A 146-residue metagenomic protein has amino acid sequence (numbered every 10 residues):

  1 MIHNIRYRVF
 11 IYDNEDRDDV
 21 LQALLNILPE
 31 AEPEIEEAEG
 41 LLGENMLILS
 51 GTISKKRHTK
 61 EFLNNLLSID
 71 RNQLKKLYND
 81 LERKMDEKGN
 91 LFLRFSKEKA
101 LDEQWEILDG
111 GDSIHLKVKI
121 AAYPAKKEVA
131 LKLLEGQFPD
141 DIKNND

Functional and structural regions predicted by a protein language model:
M1-I35: Long, hydrophobic N-terminal alpha-helical segment
H3-V9, L49, E87-L93, L116-V118: Short glycine-/aliphatic-rich beta-strand segments at the starts of folded cytosolic domains
V9-D13, L28, K55-R57, K97-L101 (+1 more regions): Beta-strand elements of well-folded, non-transmembrane domains
D16-D19, R57-N64, D102, A125-V129: Short, conserved charged micro-motifs
L21-A23, F62-D70, K132-E135: Short amphipathic alpha-helices in soluble, non-transmembrane regions that often serve as interface/regulatory elements
E34-H58: Short, charge-patterned binding micro-sites
L66-A100: Mid-chain, well-packed structural core segment of small domains
L93-D146: Glycine-rich, aromatic-bearing surface loops/beta-hairpins
